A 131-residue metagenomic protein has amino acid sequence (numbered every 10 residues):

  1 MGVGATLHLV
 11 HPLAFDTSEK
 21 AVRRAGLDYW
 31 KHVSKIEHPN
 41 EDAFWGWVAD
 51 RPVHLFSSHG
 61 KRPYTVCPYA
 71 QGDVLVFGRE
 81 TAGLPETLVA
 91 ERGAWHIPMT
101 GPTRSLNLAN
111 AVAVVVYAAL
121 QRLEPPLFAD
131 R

Functional and structural regions predicted by a protein language model:
M1-R131: Post-transcriptional modification and biogenesis factors for structured RNAs of the translation apparatus
